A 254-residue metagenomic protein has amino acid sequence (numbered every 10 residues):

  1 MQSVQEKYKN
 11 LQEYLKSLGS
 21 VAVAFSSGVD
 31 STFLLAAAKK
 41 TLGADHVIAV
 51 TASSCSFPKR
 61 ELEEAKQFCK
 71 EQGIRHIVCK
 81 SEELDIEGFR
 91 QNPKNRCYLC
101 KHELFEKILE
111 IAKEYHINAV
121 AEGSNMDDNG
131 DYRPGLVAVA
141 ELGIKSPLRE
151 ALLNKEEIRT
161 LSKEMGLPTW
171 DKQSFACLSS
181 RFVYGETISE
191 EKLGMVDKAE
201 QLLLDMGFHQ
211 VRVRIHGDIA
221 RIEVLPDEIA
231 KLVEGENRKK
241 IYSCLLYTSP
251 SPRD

Functional and structural regions predicted by a protein language model:
M1-E164, D205, A220, E236-L246: ATP-dependent adenylation/nucleotidyltransferase module used to activate substrates
A24, C177, E223: Conserved beta-strand segments that form the floor/walls of ligand-binding pockets within enzyme and binding domains
H76, I144, V211-V213, R253: Generic structural signal for residues in well-ordered beta-strands
L84, V183-G185, D227-I229: A short, flexible beta-alpha/helix-coil linker loop
E122, R149-L203, G207-G217: Mid-to-C-terminal catalytic subdomains of enzymes that bind/position adenosyl phosphate moieties or nucleic-acid
V196, G217, P226, R238-Y242: Short amphipathic alpha-helical surface patches that serve as generic macromolecular interface elements
I215-G217, R221-E234: A short interface-forming secondary-structure element
Y247-D254: Conserved small/polar residues in nucleotide/adenosyl-binding loops
